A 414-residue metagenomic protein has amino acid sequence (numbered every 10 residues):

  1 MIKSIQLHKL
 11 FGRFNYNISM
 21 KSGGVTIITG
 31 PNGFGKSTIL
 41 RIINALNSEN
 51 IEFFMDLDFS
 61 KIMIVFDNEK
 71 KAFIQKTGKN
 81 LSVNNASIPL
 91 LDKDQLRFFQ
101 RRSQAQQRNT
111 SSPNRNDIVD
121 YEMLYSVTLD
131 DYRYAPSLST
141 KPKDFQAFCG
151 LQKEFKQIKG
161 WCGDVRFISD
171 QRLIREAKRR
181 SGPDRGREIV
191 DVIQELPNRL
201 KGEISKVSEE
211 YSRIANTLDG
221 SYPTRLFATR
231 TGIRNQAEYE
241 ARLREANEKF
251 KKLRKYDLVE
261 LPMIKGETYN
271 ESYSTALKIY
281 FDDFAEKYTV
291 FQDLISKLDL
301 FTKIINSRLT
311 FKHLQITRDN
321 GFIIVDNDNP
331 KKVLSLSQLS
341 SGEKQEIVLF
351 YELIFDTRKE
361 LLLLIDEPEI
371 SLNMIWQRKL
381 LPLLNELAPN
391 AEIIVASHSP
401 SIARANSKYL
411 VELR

Functional and structural regions predicted by a protein language model:
M1-G78, V290-R414: Switch/communication elements of ASCE P-loop NTPase nucleotide-binding domains
I2-Q6, I233-K251, D282-I295, F322-V325: Charged, low-complexity, helix/coiled-coil-prone segments
E49-E52, E69, E122, E154 (+16 more regions): Glutamate identity and glutamate-enriched acidic tracts
M63, D67-E69, N116, T140 (+1 more regions): Phosphate-binding site recognition
V83-E271, T275: Electropositive, glycine-dotted interaction segments that contact anionic polymers or phosphate-rich ligands
T217, K249, D283, I304 (+1 more regions): Residues that form generic nucleotide/phosphate-binding pockets
R254-T302: Charged, surface-exposed helical/loop "interaction arms" that form contiguous linear patches used for dimerization
